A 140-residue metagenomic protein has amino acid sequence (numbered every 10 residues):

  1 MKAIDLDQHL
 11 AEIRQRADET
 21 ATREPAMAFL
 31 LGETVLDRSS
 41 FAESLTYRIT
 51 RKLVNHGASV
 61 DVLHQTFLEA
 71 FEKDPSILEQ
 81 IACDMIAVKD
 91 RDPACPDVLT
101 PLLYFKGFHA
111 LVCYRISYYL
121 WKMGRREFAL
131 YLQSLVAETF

Functional and structural regions predicted by a protein language model:
M1-L135: Terminal amphipathic alpha-helical/low-complexity segments used for targeting or macromolecular assembly
T139-F140: Left-handed beta-helix
